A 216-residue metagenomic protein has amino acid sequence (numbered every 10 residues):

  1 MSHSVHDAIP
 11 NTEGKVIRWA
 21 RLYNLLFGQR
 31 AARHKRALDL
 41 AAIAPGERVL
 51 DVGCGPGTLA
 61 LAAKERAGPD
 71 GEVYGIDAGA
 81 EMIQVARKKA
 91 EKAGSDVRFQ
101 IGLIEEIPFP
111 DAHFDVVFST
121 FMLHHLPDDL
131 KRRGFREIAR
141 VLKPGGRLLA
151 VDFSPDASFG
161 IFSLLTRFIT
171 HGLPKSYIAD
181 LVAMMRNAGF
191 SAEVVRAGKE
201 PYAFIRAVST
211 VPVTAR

Functional and structural regions predicted by a protein language model:
M1-A44, T58-L59, L164: Conserved class I S-adenosyl-L-methionine
H3-H6, L26-F27, R132, L149-R206: C-terminal alpha-helical "lid/dimerization" subdomain adjacent to the S-adenosyl-L-methionine
D39-A44, E65-R66, I107: Glycine-rich helix-loop-beta junction characteristic of Rossmann-like nucleotide cofactor-binding loops
L50, G55-E106: Class I SAM-dependent methyltransferase SAM/SAH-binding core
P69-D70, L142-R147: Short glycine-dipeptide loop
E105-V116: A short acidic, Gly/Pro-enriched loop at the edge of an enzyme's catalytic core that lines a small-molecule cofactor
V116-D129: A short SAM/SAH-binding and catalytic strip from SAM-dependent methyltransferases
R132-P144: A short glycine-rich, Lys/Arg-flanked "PGG" loop and its adjoining helix->strand segment in the class I
